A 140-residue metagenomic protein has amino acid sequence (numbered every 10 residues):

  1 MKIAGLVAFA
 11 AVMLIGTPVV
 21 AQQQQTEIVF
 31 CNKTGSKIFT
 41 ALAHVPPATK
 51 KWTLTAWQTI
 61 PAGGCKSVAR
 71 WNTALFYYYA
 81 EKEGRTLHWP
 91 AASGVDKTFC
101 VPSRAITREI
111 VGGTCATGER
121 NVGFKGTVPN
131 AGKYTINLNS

Functional and structural regions predicted by a protein language model:
M1-V7: Bacterial N-terminal signal peptides that target proteins for export
V12-V20: C-terminal segment of classical bacterial N-terminal signal peptides
V19-A48, W52-S67, A80-S140: Intrinsically disordered, low-complexity segments enriched in small/polar residues
V68-T73: Short, hydrophobic beta-strand segments
A74-A80: Short, Lys/Arg- and Gly-enriched loop/turn segments at beta-strand edges
